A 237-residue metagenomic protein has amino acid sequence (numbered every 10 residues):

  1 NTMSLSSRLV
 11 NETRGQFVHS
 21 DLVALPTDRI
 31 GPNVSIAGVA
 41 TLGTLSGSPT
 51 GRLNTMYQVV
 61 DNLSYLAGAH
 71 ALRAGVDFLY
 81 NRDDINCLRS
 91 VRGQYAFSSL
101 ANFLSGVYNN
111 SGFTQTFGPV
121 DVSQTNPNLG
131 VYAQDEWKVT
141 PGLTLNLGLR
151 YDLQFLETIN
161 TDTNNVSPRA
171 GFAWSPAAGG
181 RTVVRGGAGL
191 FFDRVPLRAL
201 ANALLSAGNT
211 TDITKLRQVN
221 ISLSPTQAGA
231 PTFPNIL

Functional and structural regions predicted by a protein language model:
N1-L237: Short acidic-glycine motifs
